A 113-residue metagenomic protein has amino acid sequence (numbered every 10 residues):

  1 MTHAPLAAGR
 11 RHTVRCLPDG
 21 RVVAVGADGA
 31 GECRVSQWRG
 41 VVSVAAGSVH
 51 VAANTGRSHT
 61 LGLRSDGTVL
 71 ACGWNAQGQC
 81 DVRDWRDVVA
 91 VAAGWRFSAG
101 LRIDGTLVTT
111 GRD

Functional and structural regions predicted by a protein language model:
T2-R15: Beta-strand-rich domains and repeat architectures in extracellular enzymes and scaffolds, especially beta-propellers
L6-A7, H50-N54: Structural signature of eukaryotic scaffold interfaces centered on beta-propeller domains
G9, L17, G47, L63-R64 (+2 more regions): Structural WD40 beta-propeller signal
H12-R15, A24, A52-A53, H59-G62 (+3 more regions): Conserved core positions of repeat-based scaffolds
D19-V23, R39-S43, S65-L70, R86-A90 (+1 more regions): Tandem repeat domain/solenoid detector
E32, G78-Q79: Per-repeat structural element of leucine-rich repeats
V35-W38, V82-D84: Surface loop/turn motifs at the tips and blade-to-blade linkers of beta-strand repeat domains
